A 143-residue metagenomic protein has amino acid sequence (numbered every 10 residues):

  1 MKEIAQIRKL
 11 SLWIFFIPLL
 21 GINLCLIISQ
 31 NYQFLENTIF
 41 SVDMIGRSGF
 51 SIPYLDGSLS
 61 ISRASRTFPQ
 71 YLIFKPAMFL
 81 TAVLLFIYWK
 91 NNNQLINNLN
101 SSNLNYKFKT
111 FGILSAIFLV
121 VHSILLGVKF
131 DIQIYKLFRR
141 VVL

Functional and structural regions predicted by a protein language model:
K2-I7, N93-K107: Membrane-interface helix-boundary motifs at transmembrane edges
K2-N23: Alpha-helical transmembrane segments and their helix-start/interface "positive-inside/aromatic belt" motifs in integral
S11, I22-N91, K109-R140: Early transmembrane hairpin module of multi-pass membrane proteins
F16, V141-L143: Alpha-helical transmembrane segments
